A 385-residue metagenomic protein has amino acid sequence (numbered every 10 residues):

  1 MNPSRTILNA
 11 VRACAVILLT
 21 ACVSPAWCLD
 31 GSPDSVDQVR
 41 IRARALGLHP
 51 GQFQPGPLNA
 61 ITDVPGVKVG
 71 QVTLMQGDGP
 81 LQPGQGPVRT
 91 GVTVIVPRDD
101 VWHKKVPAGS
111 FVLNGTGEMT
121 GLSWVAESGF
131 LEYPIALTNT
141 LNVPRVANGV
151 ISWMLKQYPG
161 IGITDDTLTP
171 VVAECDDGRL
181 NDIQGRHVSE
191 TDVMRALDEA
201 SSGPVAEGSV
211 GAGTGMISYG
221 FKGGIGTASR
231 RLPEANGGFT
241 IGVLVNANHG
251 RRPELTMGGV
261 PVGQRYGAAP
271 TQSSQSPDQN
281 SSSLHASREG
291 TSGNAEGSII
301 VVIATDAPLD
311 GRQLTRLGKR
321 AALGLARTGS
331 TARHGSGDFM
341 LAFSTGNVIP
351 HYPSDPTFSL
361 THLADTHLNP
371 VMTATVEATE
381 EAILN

Functional and structural regions predicted by a protein language model:
N2-A15: Bacterial N-terminal signal peptides that target proteins for export
S4, S24, S282-S283: Serine residues within intrinsically disordered or low-complexity segments
L8, L18-L19, L29, L284: Leucine-biased recognition of intrinsically disordered, low-complexity hydrophobic segments
R12-P25: Bacterial N-terminal signal peptides
L29-N385: Alpha/propeptide regions of enzymes that mature by internal proteolysis
